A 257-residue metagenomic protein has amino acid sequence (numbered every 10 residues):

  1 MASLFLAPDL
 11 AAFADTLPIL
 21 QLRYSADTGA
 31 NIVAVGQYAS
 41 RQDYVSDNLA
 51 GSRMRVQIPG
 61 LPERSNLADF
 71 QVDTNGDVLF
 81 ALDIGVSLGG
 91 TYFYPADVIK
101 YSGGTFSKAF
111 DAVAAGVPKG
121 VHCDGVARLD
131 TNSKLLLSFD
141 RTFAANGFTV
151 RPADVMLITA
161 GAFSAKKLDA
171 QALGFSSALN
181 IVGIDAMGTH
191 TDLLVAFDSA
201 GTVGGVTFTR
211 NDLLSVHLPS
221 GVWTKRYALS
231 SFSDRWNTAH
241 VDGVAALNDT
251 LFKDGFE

Functional and structural regions predicted by a protein language model:
M1-D9: Bacterial N-terminal signal peptides
F13-D249: Sequence/structural signature of beta-propeller domains
L251-K253: Non-transmembrane domains of secretory- and envelope-associated proteins
